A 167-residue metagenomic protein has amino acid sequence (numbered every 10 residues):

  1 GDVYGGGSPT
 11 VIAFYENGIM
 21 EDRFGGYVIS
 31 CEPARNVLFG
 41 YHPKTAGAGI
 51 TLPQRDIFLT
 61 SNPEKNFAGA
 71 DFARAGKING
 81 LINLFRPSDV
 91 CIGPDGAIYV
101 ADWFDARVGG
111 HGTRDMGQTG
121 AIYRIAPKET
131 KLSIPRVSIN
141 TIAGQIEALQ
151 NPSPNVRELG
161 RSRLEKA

Functional and structural regions predicted by a protein language model:
G1-Q145, N155-K166: Beta-propeller domains with acidic blade repeats across secreted/periplasmic ectodomains and cytosolic WD/CNH propellers
